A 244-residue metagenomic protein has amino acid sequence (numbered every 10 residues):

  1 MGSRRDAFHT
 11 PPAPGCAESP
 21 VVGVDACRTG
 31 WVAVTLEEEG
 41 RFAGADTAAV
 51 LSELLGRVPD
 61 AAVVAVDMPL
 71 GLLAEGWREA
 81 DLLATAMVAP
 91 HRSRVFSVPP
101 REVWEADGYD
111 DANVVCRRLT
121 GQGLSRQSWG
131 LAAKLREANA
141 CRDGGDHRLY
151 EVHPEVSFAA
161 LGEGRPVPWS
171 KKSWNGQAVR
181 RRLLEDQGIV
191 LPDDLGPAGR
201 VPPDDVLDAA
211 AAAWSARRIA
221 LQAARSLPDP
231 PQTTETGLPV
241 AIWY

Functional and structural regions predicted by a protein language model:
G2-F8, P12-V21, A26-Y244: RNase H-like (RuvC/DEDD) metal-dependent nuclease/polynucleotide-processing core
